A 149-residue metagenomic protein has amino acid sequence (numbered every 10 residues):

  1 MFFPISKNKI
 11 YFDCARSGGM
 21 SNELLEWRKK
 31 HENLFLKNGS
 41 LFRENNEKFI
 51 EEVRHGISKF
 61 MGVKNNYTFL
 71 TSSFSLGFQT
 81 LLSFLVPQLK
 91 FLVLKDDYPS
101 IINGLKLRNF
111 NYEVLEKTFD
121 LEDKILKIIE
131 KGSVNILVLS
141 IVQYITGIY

Functional and structural regions predicted by a protein language model:
M1-Y149: Pyridoxal 5′-phosphate
